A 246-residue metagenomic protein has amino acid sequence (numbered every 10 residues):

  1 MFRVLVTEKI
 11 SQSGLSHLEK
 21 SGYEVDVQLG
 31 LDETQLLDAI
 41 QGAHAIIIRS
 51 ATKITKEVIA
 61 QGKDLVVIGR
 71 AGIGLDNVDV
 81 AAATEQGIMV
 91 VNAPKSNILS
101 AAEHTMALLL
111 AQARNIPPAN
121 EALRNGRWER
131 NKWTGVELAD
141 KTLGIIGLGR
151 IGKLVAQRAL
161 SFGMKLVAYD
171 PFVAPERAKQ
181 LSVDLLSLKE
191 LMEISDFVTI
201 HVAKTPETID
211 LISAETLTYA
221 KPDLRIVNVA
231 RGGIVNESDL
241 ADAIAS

Functional and structural regions predicted by a protein language model:
M1-V91, S213: An N-terminal-biased, well-structured beta-alpha scaffold segment characteristic of Rossmann-like dinucleotide-binding
F2-L5, S13, S21-D26, T34 (+5 more regions): Structural/interface elements that position substrates and couple domains in central-metabolism enzymes
R3, E24, M89, T142-G144 (+4 more regions): Structural signature of beta-strand start/N-cap positions in the alpha/beta core of ABC transporter nucleotide-binding
L29-E33, A71-L75, K95-I98, F172 (+2 more regions): Short, acidic/turn-prone active-site loops that include or flank metal/cofactor- and phosphate-binding residues
I54-I59, P171-S246: Rossmann-like adenosine-cofactor binding region
T84, A156-L160, K221, I244: Surface-exposed amphipathic alpha-helices with a cationic face
Q86, P94-T142, L154-Q157: Phosphate-binding beta-alpha-beta segment of Rossmann-like dinucleotide-binding domains, i.e., the NAD(P)
L148-G149: Glycine-rich Rossmann-fold phosphate-binding loop(s) that bind the pyrophosphate of adenine dinucleotide cofactors
